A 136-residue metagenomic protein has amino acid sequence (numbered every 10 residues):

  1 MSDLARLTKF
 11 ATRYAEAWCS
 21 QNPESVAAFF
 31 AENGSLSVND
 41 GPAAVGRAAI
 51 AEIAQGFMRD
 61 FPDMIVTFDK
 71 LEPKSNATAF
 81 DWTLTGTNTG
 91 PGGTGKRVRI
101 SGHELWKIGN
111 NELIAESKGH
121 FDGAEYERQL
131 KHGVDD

Functional and structural regions predicted by a protein language model:
M1-E32, G133-D136: Short, low-complexity N-terminal intrinsically disordered segments enriched in polar/charged residues
D3-R6, S37, A51-D136: A beta-strand edge to alpha-helix "cap/lid" segment located at domain peripheries
K9, V45-A48: A generic alpha-helix signature
R13-E16, D40, E116: Short, flexible active-site loop motifs that bind/organize anionic cofactors or intermediates
W18-Q21, A49, V98: Short secondary-structure boundary/capping elements
F29, S35-V45, G56-D60: A short gly/proline-enriched turn/hairpin at secondary-structure junctions
